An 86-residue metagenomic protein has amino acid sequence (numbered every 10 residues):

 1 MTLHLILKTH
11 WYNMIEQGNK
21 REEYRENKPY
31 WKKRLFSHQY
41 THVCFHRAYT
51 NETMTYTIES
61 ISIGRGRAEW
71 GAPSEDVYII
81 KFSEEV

Functional and structural regions predicted by a protein language model:
M1-V86: Catalytic phosphate/metal-binding cores of nucleic-acid and nucleotide-processing enzymes, i.e., regions that mediate
